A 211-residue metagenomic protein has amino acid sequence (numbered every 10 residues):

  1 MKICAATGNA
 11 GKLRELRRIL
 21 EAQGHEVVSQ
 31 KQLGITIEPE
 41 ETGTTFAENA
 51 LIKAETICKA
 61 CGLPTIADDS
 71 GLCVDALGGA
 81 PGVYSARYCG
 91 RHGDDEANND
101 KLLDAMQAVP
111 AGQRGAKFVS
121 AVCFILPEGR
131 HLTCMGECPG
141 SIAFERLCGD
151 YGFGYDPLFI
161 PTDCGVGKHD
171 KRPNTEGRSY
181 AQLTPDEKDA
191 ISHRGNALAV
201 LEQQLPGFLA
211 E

Functional and structural regions predicted by a protein language model:
K2-C4, A10-E211: Anionic-ligand binding patches
